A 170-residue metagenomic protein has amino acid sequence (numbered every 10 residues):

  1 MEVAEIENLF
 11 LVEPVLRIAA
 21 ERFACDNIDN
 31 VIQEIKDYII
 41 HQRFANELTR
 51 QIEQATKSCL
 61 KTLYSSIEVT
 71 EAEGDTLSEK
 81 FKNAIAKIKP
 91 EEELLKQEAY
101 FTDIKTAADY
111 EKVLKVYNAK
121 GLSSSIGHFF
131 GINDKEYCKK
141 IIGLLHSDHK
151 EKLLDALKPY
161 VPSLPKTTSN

Functional and structural regions predicted by a protein language model:
M1-N170: Acidic, Mg2+-coordinating catalytic modules of nucleic-acid enzymes
